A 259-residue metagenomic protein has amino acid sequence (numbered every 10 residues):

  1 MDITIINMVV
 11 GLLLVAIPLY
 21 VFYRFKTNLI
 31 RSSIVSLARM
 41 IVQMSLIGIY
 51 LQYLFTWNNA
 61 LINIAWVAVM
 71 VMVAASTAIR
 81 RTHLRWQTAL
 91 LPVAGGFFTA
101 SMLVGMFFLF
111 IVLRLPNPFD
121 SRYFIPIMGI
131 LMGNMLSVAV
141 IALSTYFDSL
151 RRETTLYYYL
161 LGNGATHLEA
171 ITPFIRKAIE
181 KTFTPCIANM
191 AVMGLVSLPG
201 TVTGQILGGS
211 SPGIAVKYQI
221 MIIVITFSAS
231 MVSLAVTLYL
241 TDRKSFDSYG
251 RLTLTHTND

Functional and structural regions predicted by a protein language model:
M1-L14, W57-M72: Structural signature of hydrophobic alpha-helical transmembrane segments
I3-V10, I62, T88-A142: Loop-to-helix entry region at the N-terminal start of transmembrane alpha-helices in multi-pass membrane transporters
L19-R31, A74-R85: C-terminal ends of transmembrane helices
N28-V67: Loop-to-helix transition at the N-terminal end of transmembrane alpha-helices
T145-A178: Short cytoplasmic-facing helical segments at TM-TM junctions of multi-pass membrane proteins
A170-V196: Transmembrane alpha-helices
A188-G213, K217, S233: Non-cytoplasmic
G213-D242: Hydrophobic alpha-helical transmembrane segments of polytopic membrane proteins
